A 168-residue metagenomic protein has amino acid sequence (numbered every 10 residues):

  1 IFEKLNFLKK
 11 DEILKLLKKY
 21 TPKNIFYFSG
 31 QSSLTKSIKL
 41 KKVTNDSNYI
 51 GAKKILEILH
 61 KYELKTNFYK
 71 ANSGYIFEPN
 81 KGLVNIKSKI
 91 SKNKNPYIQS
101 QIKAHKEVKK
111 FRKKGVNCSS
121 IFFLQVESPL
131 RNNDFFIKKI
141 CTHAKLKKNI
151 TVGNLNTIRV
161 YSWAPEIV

Functional and structural regions predicted by a protein language model:
F2, F68, C118-I121: Hydrophobic/aromatic anchor residues within beta-strands of the central parallel beta-sheet of Rossmann-like
F7-S47: NAD(P)H-binding glycine-rich loop region in Rossmannoid oxidoreductase-like domains and their noncatalytic homologs
L8, L40-K54, S91, N95 (+1 more regions): Glycine-rich NAD(P)-binding loop of the Rossmann-fold in SDR/ketoreductase-type enzymes
E12, I50-I58, E107, Y161 (+1 more regions): Conserved mid-core alpha-helix of short-chain dehydrogenase/reductase
I25-Y27, K53-P96: Conserved Rossmann-fold NAD(P)-dependent oxidoreductase catalytic core, especially the SDR/UDP-sugar
Q31-T35, S73-G82, K94, L124-E127 (+1 more regions): Active-site segment of SDR-like NAD(P)-dependent oxidoreductases
T35-V43, P79-L83, N133: Conserved catalytic-core motifs of eukaryotic protein kinase domains, centered on the activation segment
G82-L83, I102, K106-E166: NAD(P)-dependent short-chain dehydrogenase/reductase
